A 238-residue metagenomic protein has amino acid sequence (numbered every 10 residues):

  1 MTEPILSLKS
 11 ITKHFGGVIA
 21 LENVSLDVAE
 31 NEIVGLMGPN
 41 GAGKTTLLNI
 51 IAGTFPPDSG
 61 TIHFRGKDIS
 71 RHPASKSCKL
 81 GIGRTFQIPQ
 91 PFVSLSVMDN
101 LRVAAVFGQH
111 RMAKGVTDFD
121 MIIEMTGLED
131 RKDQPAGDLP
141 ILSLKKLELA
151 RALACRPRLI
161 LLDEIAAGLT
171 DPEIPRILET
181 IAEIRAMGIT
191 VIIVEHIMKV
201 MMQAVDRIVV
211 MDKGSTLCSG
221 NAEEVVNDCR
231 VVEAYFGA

Functional and structural regions predicted by a protein language model:
T2-A238: Glycine-rich phosphate-binding loops of nucleotide-dependent enzymes
